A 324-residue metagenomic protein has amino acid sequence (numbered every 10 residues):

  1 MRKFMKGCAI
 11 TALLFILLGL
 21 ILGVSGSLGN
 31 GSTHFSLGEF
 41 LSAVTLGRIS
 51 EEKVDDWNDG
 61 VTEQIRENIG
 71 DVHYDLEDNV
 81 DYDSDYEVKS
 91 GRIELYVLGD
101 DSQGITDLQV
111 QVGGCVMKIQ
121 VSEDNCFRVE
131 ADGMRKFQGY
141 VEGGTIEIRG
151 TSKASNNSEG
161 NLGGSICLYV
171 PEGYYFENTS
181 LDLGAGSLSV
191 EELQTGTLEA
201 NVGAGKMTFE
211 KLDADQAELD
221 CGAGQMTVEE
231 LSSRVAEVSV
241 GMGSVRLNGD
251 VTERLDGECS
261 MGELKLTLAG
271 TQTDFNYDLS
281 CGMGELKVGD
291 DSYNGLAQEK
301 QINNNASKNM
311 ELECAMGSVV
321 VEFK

Functional and structural regions predicted by a protein language model:
M1-L17: N-terminal Sec-pathway targeting helices
G7, Q103, Y174, E191-Q194 (+4 more regions): Generic hydrophobic alpha-helical membrane-segment signal
I16-L28: Hydrophobic alpha-helical membrane-insertion segments, chiefly the h-region of N-terminal signal peptides
G26-S152, N157-D182, S187-T197, T208 (+2 more regions): Short linear S-[DN]-x-LW-Φ motif typified by the pepsin-like aspartic protease active-site region
V97, Y140, T145-E147, T151-N161 (+3 more regions): Short, surface-exposed interaction patches in beta-rich subdomains that mediate adhesion/assembly near membranes
N178, A185-S187, T197-E199, A204-K206 (+4 more regions): Glycine- and aspartate-rich repeat motifs characteristic of hemolysin/RTX-like Ca2+-binding segments in secreted
